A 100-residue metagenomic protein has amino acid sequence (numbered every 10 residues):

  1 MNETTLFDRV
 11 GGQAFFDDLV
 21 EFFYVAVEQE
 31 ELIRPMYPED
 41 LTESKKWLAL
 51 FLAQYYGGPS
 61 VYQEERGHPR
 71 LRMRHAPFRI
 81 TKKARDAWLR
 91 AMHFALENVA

Functional and structural regions predicted by a protein language model:
M1-A100: Core of compact, soluble alpha-helical bundle domains
